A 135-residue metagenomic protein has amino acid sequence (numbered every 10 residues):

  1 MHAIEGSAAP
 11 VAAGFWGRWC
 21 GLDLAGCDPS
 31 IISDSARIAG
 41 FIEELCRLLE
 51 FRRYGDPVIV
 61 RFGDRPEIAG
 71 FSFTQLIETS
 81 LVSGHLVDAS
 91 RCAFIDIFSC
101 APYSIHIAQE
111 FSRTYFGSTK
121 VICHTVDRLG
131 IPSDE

Functional and structural regions predicted by a protein language model:
M1-E135: Polybasic/polar functional segments that serve as interface/processing modules
